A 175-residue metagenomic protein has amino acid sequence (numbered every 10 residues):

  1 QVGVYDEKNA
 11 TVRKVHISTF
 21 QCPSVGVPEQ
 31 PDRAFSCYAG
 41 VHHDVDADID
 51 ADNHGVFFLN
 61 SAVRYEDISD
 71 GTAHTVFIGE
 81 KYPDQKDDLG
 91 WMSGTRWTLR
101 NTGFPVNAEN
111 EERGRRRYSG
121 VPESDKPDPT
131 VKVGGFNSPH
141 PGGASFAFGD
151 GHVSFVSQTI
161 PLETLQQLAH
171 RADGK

Functional and structural regions predicted by a protein language model:
Q1-K175: Internal low-complexity, small-residue/proline-rich segments
